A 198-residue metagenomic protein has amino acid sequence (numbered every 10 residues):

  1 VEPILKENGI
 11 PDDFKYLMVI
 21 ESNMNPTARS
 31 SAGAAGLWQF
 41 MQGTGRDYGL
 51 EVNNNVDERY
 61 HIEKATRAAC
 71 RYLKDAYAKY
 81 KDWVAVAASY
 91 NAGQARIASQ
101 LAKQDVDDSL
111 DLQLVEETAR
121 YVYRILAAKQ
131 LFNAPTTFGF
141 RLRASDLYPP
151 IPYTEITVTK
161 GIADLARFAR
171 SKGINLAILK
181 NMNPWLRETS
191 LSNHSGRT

Functional and structural regions predicted by a protein language model:
V1-E2, E7-N8, D47, V52-N55 (+3 more regions): Extracytoplasmic and endomembrane cell-envelope/extracellular-matrix remodeling and assembly machinery
V1-N23: Export/targeting segments at the very N-terminus of extracytoplasmic proteins
P11-D12, Q42, L176: Alpha-helix N-capping/helix-start residues
P11-M18, A35, W83-A88: Alpha-helical scaffolds flanking conserved acidic
M18-E21, M41, Y90, M182-N183: A general structural motif at alpha-helix termini
S22-N23, G43-G45, Q130: Solvent-exposed coil/turn segments that connect beta secondary-structure elements in extracytoplasmic/periplasmic
T27-G49: Short, surface-exposed glycine/acidic/tryptophan-bearing loops
